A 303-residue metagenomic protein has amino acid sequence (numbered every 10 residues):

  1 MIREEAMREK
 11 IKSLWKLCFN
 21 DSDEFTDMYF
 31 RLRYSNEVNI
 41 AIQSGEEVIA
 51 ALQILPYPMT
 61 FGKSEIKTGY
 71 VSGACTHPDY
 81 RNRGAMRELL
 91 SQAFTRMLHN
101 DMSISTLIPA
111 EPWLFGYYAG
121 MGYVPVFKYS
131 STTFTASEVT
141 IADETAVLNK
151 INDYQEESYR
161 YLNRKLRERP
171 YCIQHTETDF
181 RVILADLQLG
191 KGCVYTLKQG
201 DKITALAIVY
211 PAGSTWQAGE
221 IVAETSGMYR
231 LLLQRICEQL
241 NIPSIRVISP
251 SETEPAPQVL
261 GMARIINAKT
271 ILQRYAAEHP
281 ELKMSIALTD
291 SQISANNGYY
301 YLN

Functional and structural regions predicted by a protein language model:
M1-P56, K63-Y70, A136-E177, A212-W216: Short amphipathic alpha-helix that is part of the acyltransferase structural core
K16-L17, D21-S35, R160-V194, P255-N303: N-terminal charged segments
I66-P78, S214-T225: Conserved acetyl-CoA binding element of GNAT-fold acetyltransferases
G73-T76, N82-M97, T225-E238: Conserved acetyl-CoA-binding loop-helix of GNAT-fold acetyltransferases
L90, M97-A110, L240-S251: Conserved GNAT acetyl-CoA-binding A-motif
A119-I141, G219-G227, L233-N303: Active-site/acyl-donor-binding loops of N-acyltransferases
V124-G227, L231-R235, E252, P280-L282: Amide-forming acyltransferase catalytic core, primarily the GNAT-like/NAT-type and related acyltransferase folds
